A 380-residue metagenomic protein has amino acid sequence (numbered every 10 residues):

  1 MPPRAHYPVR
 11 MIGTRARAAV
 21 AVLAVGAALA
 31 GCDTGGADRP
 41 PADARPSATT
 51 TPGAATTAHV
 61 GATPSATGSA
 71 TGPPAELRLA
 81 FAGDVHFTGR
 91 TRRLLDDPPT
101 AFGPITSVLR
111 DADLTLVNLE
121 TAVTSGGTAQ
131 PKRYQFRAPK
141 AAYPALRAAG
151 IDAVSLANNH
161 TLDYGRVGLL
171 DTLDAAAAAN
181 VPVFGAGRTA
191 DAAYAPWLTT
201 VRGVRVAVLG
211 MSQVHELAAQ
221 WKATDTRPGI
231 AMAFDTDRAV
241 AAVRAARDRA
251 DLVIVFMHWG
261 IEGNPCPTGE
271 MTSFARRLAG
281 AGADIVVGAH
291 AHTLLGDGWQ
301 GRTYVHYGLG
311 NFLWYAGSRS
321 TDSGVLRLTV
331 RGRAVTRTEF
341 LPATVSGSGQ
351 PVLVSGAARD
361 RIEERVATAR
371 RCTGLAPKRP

Functional and structural regions predicted by a protein language model:
P2, Y7, G13, D33 (+2 more regions): Acidic, metal/ion-coordinating pockets
R15-V25: Sec-dependent N-terminal signal peptides
A28-G31: C-terminal motif of bacterial Sec signal peptides marking the signal peptidase cleavage site
